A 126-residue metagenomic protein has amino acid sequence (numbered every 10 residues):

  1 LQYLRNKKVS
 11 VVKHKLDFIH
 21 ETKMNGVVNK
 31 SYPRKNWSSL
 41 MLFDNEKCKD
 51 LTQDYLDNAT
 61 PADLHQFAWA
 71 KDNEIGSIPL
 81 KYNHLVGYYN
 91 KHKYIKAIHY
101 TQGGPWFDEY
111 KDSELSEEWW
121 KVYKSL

Functional and structural regions predicted by a protein language model:
L1-I19, L42-C48: GT-A fold catalytic core of metal-dependent nucleotide-sugar glycosyltransferases, centered on the diacidic
K13-K23, W37, T52-D54: A gly/proline- and charged-residue-enriched helix-loop-helix capping module
N25-K30: Short, P/G- and charge-enriched loop/turn segments at secondary-structure junctions
Y32-K35: A short catalytic or substrate-binding loop motif that flags glycine-/basic-rich loops and adjacent residues that bind
W37-L126: A glycosyltransferase accessory/donor-loop signature
